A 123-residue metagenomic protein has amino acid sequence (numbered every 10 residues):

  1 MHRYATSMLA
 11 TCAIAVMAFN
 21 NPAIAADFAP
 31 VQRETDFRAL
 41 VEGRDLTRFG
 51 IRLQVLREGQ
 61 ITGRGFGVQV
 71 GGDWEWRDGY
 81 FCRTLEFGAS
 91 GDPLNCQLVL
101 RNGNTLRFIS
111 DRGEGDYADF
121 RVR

Functional and structural regions predicted by a protein language model:
H2-A10, A18-R123: Lipid interaction determinants
